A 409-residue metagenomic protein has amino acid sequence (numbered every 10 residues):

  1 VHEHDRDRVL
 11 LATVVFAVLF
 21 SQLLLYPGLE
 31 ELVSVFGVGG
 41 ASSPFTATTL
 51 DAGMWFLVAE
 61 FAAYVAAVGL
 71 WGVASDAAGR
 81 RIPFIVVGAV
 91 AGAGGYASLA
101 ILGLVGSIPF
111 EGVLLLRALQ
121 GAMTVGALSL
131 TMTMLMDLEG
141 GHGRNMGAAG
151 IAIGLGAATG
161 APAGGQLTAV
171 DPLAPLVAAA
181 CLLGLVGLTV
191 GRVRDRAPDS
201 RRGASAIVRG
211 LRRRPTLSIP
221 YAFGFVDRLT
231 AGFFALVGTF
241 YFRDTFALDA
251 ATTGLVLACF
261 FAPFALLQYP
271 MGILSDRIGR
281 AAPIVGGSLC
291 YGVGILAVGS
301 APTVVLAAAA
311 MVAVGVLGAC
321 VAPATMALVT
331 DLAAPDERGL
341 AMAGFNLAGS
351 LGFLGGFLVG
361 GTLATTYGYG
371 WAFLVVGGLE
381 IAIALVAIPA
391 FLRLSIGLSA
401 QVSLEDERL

Functional and structural regions predicted by a protein language model:
V1-H4, V193-G224, L404-L409: Juxtamembrane intracellular "pre-TM" segments in multi-pass secondary transporters
H2-F61, I219, F223, R228-F246 (+1 more regions): Helix-loop boundary and gating motifs at the non-cytosolic
M54-G72, A258-P270: Central cavity-lining transmembrane alpha-helices of secondary-active solute carriers, predominantly the Major
V90-S107, C290-P302: C-terminal ends and interior cores of transmembrane alpha-helices in multi-pass membrane transporters/permeases
P109-G126, L306-C320: Hydrophobic core of transmembrane alpha-helices in multi-pass small-molecule transporters, especially MFS/SLC-type
L114-I153, A327-L328: Cytoplasmic helix-loop-helix junction between adjacent transmembrane helices in 12-TM secondary transporters
A149-G191, G370: Helix-loop-helix hairpin linking two adjacent transmembrane segments in secondary transporters
C181-D199, I383-F391: C-terminal membrane-cytosol helix-exit motif in multi-pass small-molecule transporters
